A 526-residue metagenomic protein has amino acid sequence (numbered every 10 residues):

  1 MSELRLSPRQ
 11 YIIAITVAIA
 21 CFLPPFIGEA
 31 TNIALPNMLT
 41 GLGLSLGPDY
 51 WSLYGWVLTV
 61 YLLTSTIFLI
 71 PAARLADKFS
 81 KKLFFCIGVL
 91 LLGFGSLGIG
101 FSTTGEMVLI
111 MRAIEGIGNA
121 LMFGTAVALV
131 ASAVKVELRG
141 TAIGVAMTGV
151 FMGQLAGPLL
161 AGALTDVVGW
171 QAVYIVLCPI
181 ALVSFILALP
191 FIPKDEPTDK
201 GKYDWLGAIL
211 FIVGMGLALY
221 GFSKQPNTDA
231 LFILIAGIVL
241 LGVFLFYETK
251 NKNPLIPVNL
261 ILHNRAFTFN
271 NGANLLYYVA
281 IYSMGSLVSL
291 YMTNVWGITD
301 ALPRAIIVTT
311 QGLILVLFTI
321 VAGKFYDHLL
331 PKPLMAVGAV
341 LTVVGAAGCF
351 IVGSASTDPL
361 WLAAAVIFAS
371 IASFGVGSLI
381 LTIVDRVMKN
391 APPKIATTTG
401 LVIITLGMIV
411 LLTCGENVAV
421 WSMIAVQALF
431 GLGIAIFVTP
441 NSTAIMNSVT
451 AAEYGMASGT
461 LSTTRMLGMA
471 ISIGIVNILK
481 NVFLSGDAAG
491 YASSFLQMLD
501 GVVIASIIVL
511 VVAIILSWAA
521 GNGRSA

Functional and structural regions predicted by a protein language model:
I15-F26, T31-N32, N253-S485, S494-R524: 12-transmembrane solute porter fold
A34-I67, L302-I306: Extracellular/periplasmic helix-loop-helix junction of adjacent transmembrane segments in MFS-like secondary
L62-L63, F151-M152, G312-L313, L467: Short hydrophobic/small-residue motifs within alpha-helical transmembrane segments of multi-pass transporter-like
A73, D77-L206: Helix-loop-helix hairpins in multi-pass membrane proteins, especially solute transporters
G124, V145, Q154-G162, M215 (+4 more regions): Glycine/proline-centered helix-kink
D166-C178, K224-A230, N481-I507: A membrane-interface helix-boundary motif in multi-pass transporters
V167-G272, Y277-A280, G285, I306 (+2 more regions): Hydrophobic transmembrane-helix bundles of small-molecule transporters
